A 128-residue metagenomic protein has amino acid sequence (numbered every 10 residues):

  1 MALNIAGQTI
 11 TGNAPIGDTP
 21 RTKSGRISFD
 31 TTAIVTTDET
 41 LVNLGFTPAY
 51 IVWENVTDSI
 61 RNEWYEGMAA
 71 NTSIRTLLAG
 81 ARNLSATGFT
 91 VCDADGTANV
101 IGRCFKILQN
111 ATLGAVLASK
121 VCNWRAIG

Functional and structural regions predicted by a protein language model:
M1-T19, G128: Short, intrinsically disordered N-terminal pre-domain segments
G12-K23, T36, A86-V100: Intrinsic, low-complexity N-terminal interaction/targeting segments
D18, T40-E54, A126: Proline/glycine-anchored alpha-helix kink/cap motifs
R26-F46, D58-S59: Surface-exposed ligand/attachment interfaces on beta-rich extracellular proteins
I34-T36, D58-N62, A111-S119: Short, surface-exposed beta-strand/loop "edge" segments at domain boundaries and coil↔beta transitions
D58-T72: Short, surface-exposed beta-strand/strand-loop-strand elements in extracellular ectodomains
I74-R82: A low-complexity, Ser/Thr/Gly/Pro-enriched, surface-exposed linker/loop concept that marks segments flanking
V91-G128: Surface-exposed interaction regions enriched in Ser/Thr/Asp/Glu that occur as long low-complexity tracts or repetitive
